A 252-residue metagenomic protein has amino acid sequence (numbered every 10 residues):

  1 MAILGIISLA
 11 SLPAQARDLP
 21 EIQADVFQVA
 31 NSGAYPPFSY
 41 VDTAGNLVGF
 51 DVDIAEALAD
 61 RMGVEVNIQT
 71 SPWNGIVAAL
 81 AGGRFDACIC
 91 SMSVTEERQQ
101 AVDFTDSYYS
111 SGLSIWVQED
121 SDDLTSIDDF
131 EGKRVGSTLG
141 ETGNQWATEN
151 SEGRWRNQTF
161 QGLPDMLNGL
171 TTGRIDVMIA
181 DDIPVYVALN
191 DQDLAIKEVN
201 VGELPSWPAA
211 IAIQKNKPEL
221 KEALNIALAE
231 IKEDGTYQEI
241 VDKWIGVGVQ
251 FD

Functional and structural regions predicted by a protein language model:
M1-A10: Bacterial N-terminal signal peptides
R17, T142-Q158, I196-N200, L228-D252: Ligand-binding clefts/hinges and TM-proximal coupling segments of bilobed small-molecule sensing domains
R17-S91, D234, K243: Extracytoplasmic small-molecule ligand-binding "clamshell" domains of the periplasmic binding protein/Venus flytrap
Q28, G33-Y35, L47-D60, S114-D165 (+4 more regions): Bilobed "Venus flytrap"/periplasmic-binding protein-like clamshell domains and structurally analogous long
Q28, V64-E65, A81-C90, K133-R134 (+2 more regions): Alpha-to-beta junction loops
G33, S110-V117, Y186, N190-A229 (+1 more regions): Periplasmic-binding protein-like
V52, E56, D60, E65-D129 (+1 more regions): Acidic, polar ligand-binding/catalytic clefts
L58, L80-A81, F130, L170-T171 (+2 more regions): Hydrophobic residues within well-ordered alpha-helices
